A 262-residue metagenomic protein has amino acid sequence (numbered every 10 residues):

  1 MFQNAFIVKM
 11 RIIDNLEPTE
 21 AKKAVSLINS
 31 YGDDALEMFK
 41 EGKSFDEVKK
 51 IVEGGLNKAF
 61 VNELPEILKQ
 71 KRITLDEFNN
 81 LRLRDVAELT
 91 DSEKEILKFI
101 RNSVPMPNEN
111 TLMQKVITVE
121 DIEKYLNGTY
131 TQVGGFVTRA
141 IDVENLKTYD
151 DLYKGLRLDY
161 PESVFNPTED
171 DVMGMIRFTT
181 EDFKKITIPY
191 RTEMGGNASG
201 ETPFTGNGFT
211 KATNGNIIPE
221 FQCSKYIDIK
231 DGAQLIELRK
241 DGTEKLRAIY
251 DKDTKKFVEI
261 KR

Functional and structural regions predicted by a protein language model:
M1-F136, E144, T148-Y149, L158-D170 (+5 more regions): Long, low-complexity, intrinsically disordered regions
A140: Function-determining sites in protein domains
Y149-K154, R191-G195: "Short basic amphipathic alpha-helical interaction patches in structured regions
D182-R262: Active-site or metal-binding loop neighborhoods of secreted/extracellular toxin and effector enzymes
